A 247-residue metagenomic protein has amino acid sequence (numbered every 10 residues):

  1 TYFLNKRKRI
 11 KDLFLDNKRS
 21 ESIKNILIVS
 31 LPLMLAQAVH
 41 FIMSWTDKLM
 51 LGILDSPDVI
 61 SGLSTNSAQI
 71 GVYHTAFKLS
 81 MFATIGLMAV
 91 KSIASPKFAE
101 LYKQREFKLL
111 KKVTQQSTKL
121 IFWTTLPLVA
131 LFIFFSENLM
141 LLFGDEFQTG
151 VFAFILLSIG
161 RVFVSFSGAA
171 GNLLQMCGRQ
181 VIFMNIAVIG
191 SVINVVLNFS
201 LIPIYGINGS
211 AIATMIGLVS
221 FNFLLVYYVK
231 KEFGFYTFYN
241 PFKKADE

Functional and structural regions predicted by a protein language model:
T1, L63, S136, M140 (+4 more regions): Membrane-interface helix-loop junctions in multi-pass transport and translocation proteins
T1-S44, I93, K97, R105-L109 (+1 more regions): Interhelical loop/hinge segments that connect adjacent transmembrane helices in multipass membrane
N25-F41, W45, L49, F77-M81 (+7 more regions): Residue-level signature of transmembrane alpha-helical cores of multipass secondary-active transporters and flippases
L27, H74, E106-W123, P127-F135 (+1 more regions): Interfacial transmembrane-helix starts/ends
A38-F82, M140-G144, I204: Helix-terminus/linker motif at the lipid-water interface of multi-pass membrane proteins
S56-P57, S67, Q115, F132-V162: Interfacial segments at transmembrane-helix termini and the short loops linking adjacent helices
A76-Q104, L173-M176: Helix-loop junctions and terminal segments of transmembrane helices in multi-pass membrane transport/translocation
K103, S158-I189: Membrane-interface junctions at transmembrane-helix termini in multi-pass inner-membrane proteins
